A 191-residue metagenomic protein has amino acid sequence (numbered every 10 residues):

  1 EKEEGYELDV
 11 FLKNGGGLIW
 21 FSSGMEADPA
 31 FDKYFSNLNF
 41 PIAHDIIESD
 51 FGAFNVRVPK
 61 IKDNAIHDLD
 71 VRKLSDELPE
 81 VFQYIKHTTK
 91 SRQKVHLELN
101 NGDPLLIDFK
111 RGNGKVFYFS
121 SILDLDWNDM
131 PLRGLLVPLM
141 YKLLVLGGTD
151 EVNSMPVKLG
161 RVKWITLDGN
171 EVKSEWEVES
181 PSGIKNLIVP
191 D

Functional and structural regions predicted by a protein language model:
E1-D191: N-linked glycosylation sequons
